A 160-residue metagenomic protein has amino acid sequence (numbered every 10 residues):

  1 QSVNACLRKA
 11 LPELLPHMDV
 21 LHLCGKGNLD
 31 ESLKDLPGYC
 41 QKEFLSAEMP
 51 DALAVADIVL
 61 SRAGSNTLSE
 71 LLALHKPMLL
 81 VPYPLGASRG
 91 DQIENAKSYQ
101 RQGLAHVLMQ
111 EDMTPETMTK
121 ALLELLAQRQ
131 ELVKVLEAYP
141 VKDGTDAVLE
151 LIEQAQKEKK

Functional and structural regions predicted by a protein language model:
Q1-V59, I93-K97, L108-T117: Donor-nucleotide binding loops and adjacent catalytic segments primarily of GT-B fold Leloir glycosyltransferases
K42, A54-S69, K76-P77: Acidic donor-binding loop of glycosyltransferase active sites
S61, P77-R89: Short hydrophobic beta-strand element within catalytic cores of glycosyltransferases and related nucleotide-activated
E70-A73, R89-Q102: Short acidic/histidine- and often glycine-rich active-site loop of Leloir-type glycosyltransferases that engages
Q102, H106-M109, M113-Q130: C-terminal "capping" alpha-helix adjacent to the active site of nucleotide-linked donor transferases in cell-envelope
E124-A127, V141-K160: C-terminal alpha-helical cap of glycosyltransferases
Q130-K142: A short, well-ordered alpha-helix in the C-terminal region of glycosyltransferases
